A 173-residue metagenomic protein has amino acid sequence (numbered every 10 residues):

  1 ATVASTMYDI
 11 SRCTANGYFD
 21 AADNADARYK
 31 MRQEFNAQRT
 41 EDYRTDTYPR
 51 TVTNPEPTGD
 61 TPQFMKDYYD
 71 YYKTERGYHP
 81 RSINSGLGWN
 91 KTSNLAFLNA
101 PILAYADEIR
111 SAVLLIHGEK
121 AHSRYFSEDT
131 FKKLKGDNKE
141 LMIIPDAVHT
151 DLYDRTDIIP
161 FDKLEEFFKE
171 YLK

Functional and structural regions predicted by a protein language model:
A1-Y71: Alpha/beta-hydrolase-fold enzymes
S11, G17-Y18, L87-Y105, S111: Active-site nucleophile elbow and catalytic-triad environment of alpha/beta-hydrolase enzymes
F97, H117-E128: Conserved alpha/beta-hydrolase "acid-adjacent" motif
A106-R110, K133-D137: Short, conserved loop/helix-junction motifs that constitute active-site signature segments in enzyme catalytic cores
I109, L115-H117: Short beta-strand/loop motif that positions the catalytic acidic residue of the alpha/beta-hydrolase fold
E119-A121, P145-V148: Acidic beta-to-alpha connecting loop that harbors the catalytic carboxylate
A147-I158: Catalytic histidine-centered segment of alpha/beta-hydrolase-like enzymes
K163-Y171: C-terminal alpha-helix
